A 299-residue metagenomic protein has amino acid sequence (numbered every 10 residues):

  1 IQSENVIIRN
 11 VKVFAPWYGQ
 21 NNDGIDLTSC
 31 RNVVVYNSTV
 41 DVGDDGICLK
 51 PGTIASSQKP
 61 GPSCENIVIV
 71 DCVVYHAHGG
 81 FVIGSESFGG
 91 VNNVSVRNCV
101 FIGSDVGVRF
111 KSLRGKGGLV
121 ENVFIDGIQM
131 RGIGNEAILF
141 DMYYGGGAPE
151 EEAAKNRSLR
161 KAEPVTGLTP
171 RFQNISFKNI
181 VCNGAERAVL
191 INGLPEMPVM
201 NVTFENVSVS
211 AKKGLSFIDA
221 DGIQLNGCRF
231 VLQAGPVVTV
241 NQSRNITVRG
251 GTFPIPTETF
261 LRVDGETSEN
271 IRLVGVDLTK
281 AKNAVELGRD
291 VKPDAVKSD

Functional and structural regions predicted by a protein language model:
I1-D299: Extracellular/periplasmic carbohydrate-active domains that bind, remodel, or depolymerize complex polysaccharides
